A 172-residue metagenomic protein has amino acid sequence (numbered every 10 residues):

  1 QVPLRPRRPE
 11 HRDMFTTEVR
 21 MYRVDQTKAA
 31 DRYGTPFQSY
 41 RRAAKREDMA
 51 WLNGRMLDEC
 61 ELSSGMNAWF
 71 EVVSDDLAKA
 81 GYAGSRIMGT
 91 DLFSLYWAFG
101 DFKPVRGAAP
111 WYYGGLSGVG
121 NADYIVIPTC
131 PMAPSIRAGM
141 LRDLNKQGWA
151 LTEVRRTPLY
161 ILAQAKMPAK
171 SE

Functional and structural regions predicted by a protein language model:
Q1-P3, A165: Hydrophobic transmembrane helix bundles of membrane-integrated enzymes that assemble and modify cell-envelope
L4-A108, Y112-Y113, Y124, T129 (+1 more regions): Short periplasmic/luminal acceptor-recognition loop of GT-C membrane glycosyltransferases, typified by
G115-V119: Short amphipathic alpha-helix with an adjacent loop that forms part of the alpha/beta core around
V126-E172: Aromatic/acidic, Gly/Pro-rich catalytic loop(s) in extracytoplasmic/lumenal soluble domains of multi-pass membrane
